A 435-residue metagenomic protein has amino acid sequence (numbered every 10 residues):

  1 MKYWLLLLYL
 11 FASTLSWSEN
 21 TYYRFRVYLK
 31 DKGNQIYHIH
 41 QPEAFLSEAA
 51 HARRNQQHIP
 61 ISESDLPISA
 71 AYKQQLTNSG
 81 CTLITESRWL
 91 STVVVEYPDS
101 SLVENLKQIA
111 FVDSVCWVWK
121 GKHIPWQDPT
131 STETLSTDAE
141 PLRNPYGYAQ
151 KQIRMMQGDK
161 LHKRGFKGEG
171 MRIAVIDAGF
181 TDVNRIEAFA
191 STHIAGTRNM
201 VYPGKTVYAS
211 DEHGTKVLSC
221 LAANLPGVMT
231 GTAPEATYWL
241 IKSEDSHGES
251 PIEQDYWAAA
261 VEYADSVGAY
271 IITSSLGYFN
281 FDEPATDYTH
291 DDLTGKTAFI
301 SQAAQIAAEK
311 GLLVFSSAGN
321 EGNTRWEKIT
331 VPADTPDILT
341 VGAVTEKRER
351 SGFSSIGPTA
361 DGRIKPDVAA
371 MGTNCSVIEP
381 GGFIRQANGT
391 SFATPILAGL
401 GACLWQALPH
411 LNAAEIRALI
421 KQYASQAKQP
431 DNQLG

Functional and structural regions predicted by a protein language model:
M1-Y22: Bacterial Sec-dependent N-terminal signal peptides
E19-T134: Inhibitory N-terminal propeptides of secreted protease zymogens
Y22, H38, S114, A149 (+9 more regions): Subtilisin-like serine protease catalytic core
V27-D31, E96-P98, V118, V175-G179 (+10 more regions): Active-site-proximal beta-strand/loop segments in catalytic clefts of secreted hydrolases
L83-S87, L102-V103, W126-V175, R198-S210 (+2 more regions): N-terminal domain-start motif of subtilase-like serine proteases
L218-L221, W239-D245, K328, V368 (+1 more regions): Hydrolase catalytic cores
Q254-W257, V261, F281-T289, S316-I338 (+3 more regions): Active-site-adjacent substrate-recognition loops and nearby beta-strands within hydrolase catalytic domains
T294-G311: Catalytic-core regions built around general acid/base machinery
